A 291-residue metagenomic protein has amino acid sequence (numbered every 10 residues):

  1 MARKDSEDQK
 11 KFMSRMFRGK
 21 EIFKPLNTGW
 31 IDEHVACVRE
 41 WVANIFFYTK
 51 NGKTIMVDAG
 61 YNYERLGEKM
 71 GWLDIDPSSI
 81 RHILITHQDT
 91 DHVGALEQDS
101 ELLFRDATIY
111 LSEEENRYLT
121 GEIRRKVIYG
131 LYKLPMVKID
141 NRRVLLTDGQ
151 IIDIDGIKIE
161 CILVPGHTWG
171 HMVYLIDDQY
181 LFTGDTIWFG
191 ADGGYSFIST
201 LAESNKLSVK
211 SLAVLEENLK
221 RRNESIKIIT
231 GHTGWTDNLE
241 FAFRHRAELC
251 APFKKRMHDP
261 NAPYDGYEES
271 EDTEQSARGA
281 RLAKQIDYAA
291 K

Functional and structural regions predicted by a protein language model:
R3-Q9, N261-K291: C-terminal regulatory/interaction regions
K11-G19, F23-L26, W30-D32, E113-L163 (+1 more regions): Metallo-beta-lactamase
E21-W72, V173-G184, W188-G190: Conserved beta-strand hairpin/beta-sheet module of binuclear metal-dependent hydrolase folds, prominently
A36, L84, Y110, V144-L146 (+3 more regions): Hydrophobic/aromatic beta-strand patches that form the interior of the parallel beta-sheet core in alpha/beta enzyme
I55-D58, S79, I83-L84, C161-L163: Short catalytic-loop micro-motif centered on adjacent basic/acidic residues
Y61, K158-P165, W169-F241, H245 (+1 more regions): Metallo-beta-lactamase
Y63-R65, G71-Q150, A247-R256, P260-Y267: Active-site HxH/HxHxD metal-binding segment of metal-dependent hydrolases
